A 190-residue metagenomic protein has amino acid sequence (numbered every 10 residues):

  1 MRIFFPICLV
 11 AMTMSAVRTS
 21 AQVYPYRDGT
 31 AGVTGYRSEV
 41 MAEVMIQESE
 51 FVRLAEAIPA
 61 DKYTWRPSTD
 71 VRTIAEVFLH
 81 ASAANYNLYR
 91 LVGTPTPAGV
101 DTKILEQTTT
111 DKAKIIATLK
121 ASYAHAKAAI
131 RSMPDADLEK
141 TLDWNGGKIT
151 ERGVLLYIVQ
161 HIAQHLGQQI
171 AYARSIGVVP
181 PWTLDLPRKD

Functional and structural regions predicted by a protein language model:
M1-F5: Positively charged n-region of N-terminal signal peptides that target proteins for export
P6-R18: Bacterial N-terminal signal peptides
T13, A21-Q22, E56, T94 (+1 more regions): Low-complexity, Gly/Pro
Q22-Y36: N-terminal pre-domain segments of enzymes
V23, M41-V52, K62-K103, D143-D190: Short, contiguous alpha-helical
E50-R53, A57, A121-A129, Q168: Solvent-exposed, charged/polar functional surfaces in cytosolic regulatory/catalytic domains
Q107-D143, I149-Q164: Acidic/histidine-rich alpha-helical segments that form the ligand environment of transition-metal centers
